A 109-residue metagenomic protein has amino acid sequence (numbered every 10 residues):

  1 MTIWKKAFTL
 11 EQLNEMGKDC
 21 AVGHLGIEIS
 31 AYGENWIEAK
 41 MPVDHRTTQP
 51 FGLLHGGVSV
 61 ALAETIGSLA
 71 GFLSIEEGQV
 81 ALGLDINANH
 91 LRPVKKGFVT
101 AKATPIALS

Functional and structural regions predicted by a protein language model:
M1-S109: Terminal targeting signals and extreme-terminal segments of soluble enzymes
